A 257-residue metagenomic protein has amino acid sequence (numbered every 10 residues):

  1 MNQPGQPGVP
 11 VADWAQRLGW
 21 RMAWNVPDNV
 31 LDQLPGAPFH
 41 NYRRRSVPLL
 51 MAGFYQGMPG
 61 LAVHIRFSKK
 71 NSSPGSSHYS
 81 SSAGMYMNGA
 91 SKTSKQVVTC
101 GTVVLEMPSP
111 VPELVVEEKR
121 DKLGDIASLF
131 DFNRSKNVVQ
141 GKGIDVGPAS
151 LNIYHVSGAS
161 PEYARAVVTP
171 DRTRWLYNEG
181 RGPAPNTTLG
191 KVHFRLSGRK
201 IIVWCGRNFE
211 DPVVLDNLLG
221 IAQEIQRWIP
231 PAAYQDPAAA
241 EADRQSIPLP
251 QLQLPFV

Functional and structural regions predicted by a protein language model:
M1-W14: Transmembrane-cytosolic junction motif
V11-V257: Charged, low-complexity intrinsically disordered regions
